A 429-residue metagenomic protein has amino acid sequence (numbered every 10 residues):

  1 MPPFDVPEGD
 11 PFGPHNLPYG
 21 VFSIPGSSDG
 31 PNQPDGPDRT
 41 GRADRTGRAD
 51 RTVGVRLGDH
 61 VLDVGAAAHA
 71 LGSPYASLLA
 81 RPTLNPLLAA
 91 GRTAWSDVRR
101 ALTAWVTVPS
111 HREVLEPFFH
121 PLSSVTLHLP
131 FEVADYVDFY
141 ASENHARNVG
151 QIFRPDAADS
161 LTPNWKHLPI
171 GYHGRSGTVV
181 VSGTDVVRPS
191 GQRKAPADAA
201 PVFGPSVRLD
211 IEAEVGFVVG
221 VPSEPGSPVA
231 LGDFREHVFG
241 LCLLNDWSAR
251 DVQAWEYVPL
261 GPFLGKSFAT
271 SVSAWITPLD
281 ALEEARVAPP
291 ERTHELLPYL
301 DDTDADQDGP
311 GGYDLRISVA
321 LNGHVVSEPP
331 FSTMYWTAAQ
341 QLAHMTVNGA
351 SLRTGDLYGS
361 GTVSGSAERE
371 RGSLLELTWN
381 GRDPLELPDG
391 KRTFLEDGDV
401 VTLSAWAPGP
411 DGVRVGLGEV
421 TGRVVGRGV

Functional and structural regions predicted by a protein language model:
M1-P25, A49, R56, L62 (+2 more regions): Active-site microenvironments in enzyme catalytic cores
S23, T346-N348: A structural micro-motif recognizing beta-strand termini and the immediately following turn/loop segments
P25-R51: Intrinsically disordered, low-complexity terminal tails and inter-domain linkers enriched for S/T/G/P/D/E
V221, G422-V429: Short beta-strand-to-coil "C-cap" segments at the C-terminal boundary of structured domains/repeats, marking
G311-T333, L357-L375: Short beta-strand/loop turn elements enriched in aromatics
Y335-T346, G426-V429: Short, surface-exposed linear segments at secondary-structure transitions and domain or protein termini
A339-A343, S351-T354, Y358-W406, V413-R423: Active-site pocket scaffolds in enzymes
